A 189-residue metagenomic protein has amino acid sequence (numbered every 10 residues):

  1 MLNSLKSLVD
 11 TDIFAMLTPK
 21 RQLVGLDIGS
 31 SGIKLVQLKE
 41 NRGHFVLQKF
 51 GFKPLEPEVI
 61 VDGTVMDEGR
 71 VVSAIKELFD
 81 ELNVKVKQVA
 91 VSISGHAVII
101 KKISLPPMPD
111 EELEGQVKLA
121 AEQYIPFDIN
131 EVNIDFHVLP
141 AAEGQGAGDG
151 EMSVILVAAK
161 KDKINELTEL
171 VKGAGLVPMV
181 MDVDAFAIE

Functional and structural regions predicted by a protein language model:
M1-E189: Hydrophobic/aromatic-enriched cytosolic interaction surfaces used to assemble or bind macromolecules
